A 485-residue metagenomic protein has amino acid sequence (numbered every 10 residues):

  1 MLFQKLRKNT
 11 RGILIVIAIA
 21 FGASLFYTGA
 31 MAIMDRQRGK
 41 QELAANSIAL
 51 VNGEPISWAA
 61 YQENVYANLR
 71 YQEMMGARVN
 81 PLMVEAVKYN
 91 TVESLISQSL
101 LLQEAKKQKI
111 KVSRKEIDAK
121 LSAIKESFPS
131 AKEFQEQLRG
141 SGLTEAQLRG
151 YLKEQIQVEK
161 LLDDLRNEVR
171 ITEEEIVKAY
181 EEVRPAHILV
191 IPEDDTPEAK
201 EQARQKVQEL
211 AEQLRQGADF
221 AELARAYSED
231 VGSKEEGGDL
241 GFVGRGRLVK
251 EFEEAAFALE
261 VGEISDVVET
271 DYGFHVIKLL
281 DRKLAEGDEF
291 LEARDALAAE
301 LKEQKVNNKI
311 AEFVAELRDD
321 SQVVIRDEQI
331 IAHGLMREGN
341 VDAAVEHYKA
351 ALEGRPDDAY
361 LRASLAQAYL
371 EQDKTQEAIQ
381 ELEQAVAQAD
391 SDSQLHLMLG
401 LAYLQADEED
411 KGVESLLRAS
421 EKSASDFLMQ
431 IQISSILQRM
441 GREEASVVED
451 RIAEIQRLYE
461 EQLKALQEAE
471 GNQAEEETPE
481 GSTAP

Functional and structural regions predicted by a protein language model:
M1-Y89, G140, D319-D320, R326-P485: Short, low-structural-confidence N-terminal segments
G12-Y27, P81-D118, A123, A131-I171 (+4 more regions): Solvent-exposed, amphipathic alpha-helical "stalk/arm" or coiled-coil-like segments used as scaffolds
N46-V51, I264-T270: Short acidic-hydrophobic surface loop/beta-edge motif
E63-V87, G150-N167, E175-Q216, E229-K250 (+4 more regions): Well-structured core secondary-structure elements of compact alpha/beta domains
K125-E133, A221, D230-G237, V249-E251: Secretory-pathway/luminal and periplasmic proteins that interact with or process carbohydrate-rich
A256-E260: Soluble sensory domains of the PAS superfamily and closely related sensory modules
